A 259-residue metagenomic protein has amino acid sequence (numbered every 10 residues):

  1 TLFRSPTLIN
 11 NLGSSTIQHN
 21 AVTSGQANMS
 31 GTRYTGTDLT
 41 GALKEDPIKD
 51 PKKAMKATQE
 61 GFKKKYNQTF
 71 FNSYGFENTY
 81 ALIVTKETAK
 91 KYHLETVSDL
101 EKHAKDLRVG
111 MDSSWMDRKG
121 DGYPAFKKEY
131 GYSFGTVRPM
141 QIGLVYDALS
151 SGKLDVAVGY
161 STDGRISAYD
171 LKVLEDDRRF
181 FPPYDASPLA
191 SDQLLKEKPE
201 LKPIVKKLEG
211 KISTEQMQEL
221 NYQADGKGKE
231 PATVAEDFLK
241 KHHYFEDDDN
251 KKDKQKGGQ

Functional and structural regions predicted by a protein language model:
T1-L2: Short, small-residue-biased leader/transition segments that mark boundaries at the very start of proteins
T7-N20, T37-D38, G135-D147: Short helix-initiation/N-cap motifs at beta->coil->alpha
N11-S15, G25-D38, A54-M55, V84-K86 (+4 more regions): Beta->alpha turn/N-cap motifs
T16-A27, L43-E45, P124-E129, I142-A157: Short helices/loops that flank or line small-molecule/ion binding pockets
G41-F71, K153, R165-R179: Ligand-binding "clamshell"
K52-V109, D192, G210-T214: A conserved helix-loop-strand patch within extracytoplasmic ligand-binding domains of the periplasmic binding
K65-Q68, Y74, T162-E209: Periplasmic-binding protein-like
K127-Y132, E200-Q259: An extracytoplasmic/periplasmic, membrane-proximal ligand-sensing/linker region
